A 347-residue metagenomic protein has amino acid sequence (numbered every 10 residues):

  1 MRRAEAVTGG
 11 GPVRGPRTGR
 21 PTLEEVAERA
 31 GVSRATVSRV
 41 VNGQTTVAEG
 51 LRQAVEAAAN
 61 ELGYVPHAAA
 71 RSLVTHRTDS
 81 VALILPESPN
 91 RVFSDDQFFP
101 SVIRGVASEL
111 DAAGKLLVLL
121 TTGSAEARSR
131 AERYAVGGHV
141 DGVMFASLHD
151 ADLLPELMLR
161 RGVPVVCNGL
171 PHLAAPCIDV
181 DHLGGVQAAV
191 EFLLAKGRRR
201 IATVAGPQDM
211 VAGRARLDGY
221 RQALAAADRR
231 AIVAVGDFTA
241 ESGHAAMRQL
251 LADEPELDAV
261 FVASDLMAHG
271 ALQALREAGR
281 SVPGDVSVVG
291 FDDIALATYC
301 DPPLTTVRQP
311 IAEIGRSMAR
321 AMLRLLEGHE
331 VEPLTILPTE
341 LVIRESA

Functional and structural regions predicted by a protein language model:
M1-D79, A347: N-terminal helix-turn-helix DNA-binding module of bacterial transcription factors
M1-G9, T18, S80-I84, S88-E191 (+3 more regions): Alpha-helical recognition/docking segments in bacterial nutrient-uptake and carbohydrate-utilization systems
S88-F99, L119-R128, I178-A188, V204-R248 (+4 more regions): Hinge/beta->alpha junction and helix N-cap segments in small-molecule ligand-binding domains
V140-A146, A202-V204, A234, E254-S264 (+1 more regions): Periplasmic-binding protein-like
R199-I201, D228-A231, V282-S287: Short acidic capping loops at alpha-helix termini that bridge into adjacent secondary structure
R248, D253-A347: Flexible loop/turn connectors
